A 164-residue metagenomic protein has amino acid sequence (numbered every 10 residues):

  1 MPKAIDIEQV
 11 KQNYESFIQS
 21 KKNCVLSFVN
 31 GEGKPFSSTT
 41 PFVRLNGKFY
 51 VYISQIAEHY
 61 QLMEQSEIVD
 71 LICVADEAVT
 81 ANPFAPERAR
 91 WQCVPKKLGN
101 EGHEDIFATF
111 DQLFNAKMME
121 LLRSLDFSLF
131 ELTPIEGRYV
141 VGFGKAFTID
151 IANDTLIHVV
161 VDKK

Functional and structural regions predicted by a protein language model:
M1-E64: An N-terminal domain-cap segment
P2-I7, Q12, K117-K164: C-terminal edge-of-domain segments
V25, I72, M118-M119: A short linear hydrophobic-aromatic micro-motif
F28-E32, A75, V141: Short acidic, glycine-rich loop/turn motifs
V29-G31, S38, A78-A81, A116-E120: Catalytic micro-motifs at enzyme active sites that drive phosphoryl/nucleotidyl and oxygen chemistry
P35-S38, E87-W91, F147: Short beta-strand segments
F49-I53, W91, F130-L132, Y139: Short hydrophobic-aromatic micro-motifs
E58-L113, P134-E136: Short, structured beta-strand-loop surface elements
